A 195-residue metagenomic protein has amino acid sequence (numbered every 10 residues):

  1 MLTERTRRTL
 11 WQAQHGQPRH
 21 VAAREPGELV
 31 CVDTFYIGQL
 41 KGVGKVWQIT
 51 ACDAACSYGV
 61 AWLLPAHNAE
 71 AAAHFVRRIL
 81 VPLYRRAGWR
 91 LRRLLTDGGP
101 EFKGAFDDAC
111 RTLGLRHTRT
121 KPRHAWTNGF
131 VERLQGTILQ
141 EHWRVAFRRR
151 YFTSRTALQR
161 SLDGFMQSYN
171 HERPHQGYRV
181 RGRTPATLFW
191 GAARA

Functional and structural regions predicted by a protein language model:
M1-C52, Y58, H74-R77, W89 (+1 more regions): Mobile-element integrase/transposase regions, centering on the N-terminal DNA-binding/Zn-coordinating module
L2-A22, P26-G27, G104, L113 (+1 more regions): C-terminal domain-tail junction helix/linker
D33, S57, L94-D97, N128 (+2 more regions): Short, conserved catalytic/metal-binding motifs centered on acidic residues
G44, W62-A87: Active-site beta-loop-alpha junctions of metal-dependent nucleic acid enzymes, especially the RNase H-like/DDE
T50-A51, R133-E141: A structural motif
Y58-W62, T118-T120, R144: Short small-residue beta-strand/loop micro-motif enriched in glycine and branched aliphatics
H67, R85-K103, R181-R183: Acidic/histidine-rich, metal-coordinating catalytic segments
R93-G98, R111-F130, F147-F152: RNase H-like polynucleotidyl transferase catalytic core
